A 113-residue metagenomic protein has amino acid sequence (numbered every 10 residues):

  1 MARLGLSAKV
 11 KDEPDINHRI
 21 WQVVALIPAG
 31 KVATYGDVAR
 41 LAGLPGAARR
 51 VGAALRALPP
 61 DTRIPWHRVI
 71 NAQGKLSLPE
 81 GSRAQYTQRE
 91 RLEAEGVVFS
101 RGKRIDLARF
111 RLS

Functional and structural regions predicted by a protein language model:
A2-S113: Nucleic acid-binding interface residues in structured DNA/RNA-binding domains, emphasizing the DNA-engaging scaffolds
